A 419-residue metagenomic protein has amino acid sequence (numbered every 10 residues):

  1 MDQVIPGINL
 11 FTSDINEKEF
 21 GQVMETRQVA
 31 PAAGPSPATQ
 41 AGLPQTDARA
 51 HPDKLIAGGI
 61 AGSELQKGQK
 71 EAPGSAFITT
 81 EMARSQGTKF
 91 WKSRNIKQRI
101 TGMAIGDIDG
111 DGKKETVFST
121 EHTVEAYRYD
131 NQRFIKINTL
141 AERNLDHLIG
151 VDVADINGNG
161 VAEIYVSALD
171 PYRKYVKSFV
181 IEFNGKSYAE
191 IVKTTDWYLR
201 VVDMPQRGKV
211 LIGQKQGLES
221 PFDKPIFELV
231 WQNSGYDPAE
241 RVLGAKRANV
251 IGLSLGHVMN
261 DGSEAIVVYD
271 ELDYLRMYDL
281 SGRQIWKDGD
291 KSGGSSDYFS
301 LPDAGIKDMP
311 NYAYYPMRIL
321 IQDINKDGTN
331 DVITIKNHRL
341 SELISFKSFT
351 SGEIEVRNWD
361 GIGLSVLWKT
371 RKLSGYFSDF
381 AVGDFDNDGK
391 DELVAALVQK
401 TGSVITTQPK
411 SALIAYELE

Functional and structural regions predicted by a protein language model:
M1-E419: Beta-propeller-forming repeat regions
